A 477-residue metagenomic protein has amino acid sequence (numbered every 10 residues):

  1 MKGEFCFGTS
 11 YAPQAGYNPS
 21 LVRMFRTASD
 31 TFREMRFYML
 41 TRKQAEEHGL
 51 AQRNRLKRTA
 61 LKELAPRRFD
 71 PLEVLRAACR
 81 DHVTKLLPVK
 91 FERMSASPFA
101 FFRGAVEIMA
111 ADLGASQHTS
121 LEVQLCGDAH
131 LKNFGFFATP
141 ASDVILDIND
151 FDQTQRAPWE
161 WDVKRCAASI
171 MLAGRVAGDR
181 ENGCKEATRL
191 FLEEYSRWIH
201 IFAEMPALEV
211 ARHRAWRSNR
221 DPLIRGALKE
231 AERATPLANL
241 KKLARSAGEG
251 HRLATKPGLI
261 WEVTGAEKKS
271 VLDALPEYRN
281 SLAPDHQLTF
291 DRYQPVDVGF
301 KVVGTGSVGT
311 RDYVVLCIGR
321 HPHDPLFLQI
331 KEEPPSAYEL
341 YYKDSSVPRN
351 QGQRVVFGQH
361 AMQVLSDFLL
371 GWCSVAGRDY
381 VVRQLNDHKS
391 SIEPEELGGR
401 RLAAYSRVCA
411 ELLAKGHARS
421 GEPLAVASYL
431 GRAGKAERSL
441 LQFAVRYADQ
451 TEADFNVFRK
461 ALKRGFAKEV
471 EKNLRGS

Functional and structural regions predicted by a protein language model:
Y17-N18, D30: Intrinsic-disorder-associated, low-complexity terminal segments enriched in Asp/Asn/His/Tyr and depleted of Lys/Arg
L40-K62, R67-K90, M94-C126, L131-A227 (+1 more regions): Conserved ATP-binding subdomain of kinase catalytic cores across diverse folds
I201-K269: Sequence-structural signature of the catalytic-core scaffold of metal-dependent phosphohydrolases that act on
W261-Y293: C-terminal, beta-rich DNA-binding module of retroviral/retroelements integrases
